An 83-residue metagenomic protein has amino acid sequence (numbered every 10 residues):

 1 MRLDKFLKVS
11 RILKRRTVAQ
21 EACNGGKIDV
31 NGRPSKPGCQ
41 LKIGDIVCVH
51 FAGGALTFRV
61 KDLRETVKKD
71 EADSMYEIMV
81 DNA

Functional and structural regions predicted by a protein language model:
R2-K5, R16-A83: Strongly charged
S10: Conserved SAM/SAH cofactor-binding pocket of Class I
